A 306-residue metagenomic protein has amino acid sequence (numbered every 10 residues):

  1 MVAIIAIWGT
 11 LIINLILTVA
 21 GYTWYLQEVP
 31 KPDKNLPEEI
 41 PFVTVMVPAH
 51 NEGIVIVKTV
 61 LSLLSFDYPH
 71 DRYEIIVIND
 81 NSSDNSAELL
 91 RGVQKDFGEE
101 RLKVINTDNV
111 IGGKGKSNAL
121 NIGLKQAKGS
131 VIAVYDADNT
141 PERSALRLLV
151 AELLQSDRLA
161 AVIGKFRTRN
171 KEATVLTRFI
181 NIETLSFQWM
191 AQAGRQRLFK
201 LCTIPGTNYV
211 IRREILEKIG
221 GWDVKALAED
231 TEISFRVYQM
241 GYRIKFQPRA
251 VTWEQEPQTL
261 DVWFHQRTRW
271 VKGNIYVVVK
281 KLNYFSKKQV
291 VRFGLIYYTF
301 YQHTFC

Functional and structural regions predicted by a protein language model:
M1-I4, T23-L36, L198-F199, Q258-C306: Basic/Trp-rich segment in TM-proximal cytosolic loops or flexible interdomain/linker regions
V19-R72: N-terminal signal-anchor transmembrane helix
G21-L26, G98-E99, N106-K125, G129-S130 (+2 more regions): Long helical/loop segments within the catalytic core of UDP-sugar-dependent glycosyltransferases, especially the large
P41-T44, E74, E217, E232: Cell-envelope/extracellular polymer assembly enzymes that use nucleotide-activated donors
V57, D84-V93, S144: Acidic helix N-cap motif at the loop->helix transition within catalytic regions of sugar-transfer enzymes
H70, N79-E88, N109-I111: A conserved acidic beta->alpha catalytic loop
S234-T252: Catalytic donor-sugar/metal-binding loop of nucleotide-sugar-dependent glycosyltransferases
